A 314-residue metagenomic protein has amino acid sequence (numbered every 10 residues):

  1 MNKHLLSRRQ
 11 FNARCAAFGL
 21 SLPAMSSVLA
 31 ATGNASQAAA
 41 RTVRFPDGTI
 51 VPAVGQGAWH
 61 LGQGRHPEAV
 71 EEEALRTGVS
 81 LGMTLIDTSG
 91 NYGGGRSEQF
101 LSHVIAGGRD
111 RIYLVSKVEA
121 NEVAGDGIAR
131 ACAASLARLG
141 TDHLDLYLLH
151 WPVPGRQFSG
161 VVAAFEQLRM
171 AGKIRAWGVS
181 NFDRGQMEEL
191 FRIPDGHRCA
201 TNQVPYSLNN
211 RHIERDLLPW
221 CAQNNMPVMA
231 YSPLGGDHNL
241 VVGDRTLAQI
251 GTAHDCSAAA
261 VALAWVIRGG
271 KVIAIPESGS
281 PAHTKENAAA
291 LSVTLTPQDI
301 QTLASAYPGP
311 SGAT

Functional and structural regions predicted by a protein language model:
N2-I112, M226, T314: N-terminal binding-site loop/beta-alpha segment at the start of enzyme catalytic domains that lines or forms
F45-P46, S102-R109, L136-G140, F191-D195 (+1 more regions): Acidic (Asp/Glu)-rich catalytic clusters
G62-H66, S89-E98, N121-D126, P152-Q157 (+2 more regions): Acidic-and-aromatic substrate-binding clefts and catalytic sites of carbohydrate-active enzymes
R65-G78, A124-R138, M187: Short, acidic/polar
E71, S97, I128, C132 (+3 more regions): Aromatic/hydrophobic pocket-lining residues that form the small-molecule binding cavity in soluble enzyme cores
R111-V123, L146-H150, V204-Y206: A short, structured active-site edge motif that brings together acidic residues
I128-L148, Q167-A171, I193: CE4/NodB-like, metal-dependent polysaccharide N-deacetylase domain that modifies extracellular/periplasmic N-acetylated
P152-T314: Beta/alpha (TIM)-barrel catalytic core signal, keyed to glycine-rich beta->alpha loops juxtaposed to Asp/Glu that bind
